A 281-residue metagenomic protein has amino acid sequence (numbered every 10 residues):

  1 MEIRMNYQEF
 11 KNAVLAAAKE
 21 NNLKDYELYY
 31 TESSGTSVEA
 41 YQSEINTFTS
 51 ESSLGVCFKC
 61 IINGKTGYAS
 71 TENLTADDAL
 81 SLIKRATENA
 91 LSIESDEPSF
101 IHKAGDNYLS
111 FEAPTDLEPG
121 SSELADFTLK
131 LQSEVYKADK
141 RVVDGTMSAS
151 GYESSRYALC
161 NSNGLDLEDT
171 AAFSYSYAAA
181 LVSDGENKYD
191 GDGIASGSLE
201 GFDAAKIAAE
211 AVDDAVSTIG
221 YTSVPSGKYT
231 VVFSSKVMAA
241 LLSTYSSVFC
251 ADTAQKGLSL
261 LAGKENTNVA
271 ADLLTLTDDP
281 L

Functional and structural regions predicted by a protein language model:
M1-L281: Active-site bordering "gate/hinge" segments that shape substrate access to catalytic or cofactor-binding pockets
